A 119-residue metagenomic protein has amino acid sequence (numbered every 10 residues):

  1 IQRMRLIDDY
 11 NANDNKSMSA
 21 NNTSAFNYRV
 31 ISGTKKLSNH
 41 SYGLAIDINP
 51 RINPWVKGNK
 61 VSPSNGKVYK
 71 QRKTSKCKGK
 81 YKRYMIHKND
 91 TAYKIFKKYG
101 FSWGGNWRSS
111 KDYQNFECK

Functional and structural regions predicted by a protein language model:
I1-M18: Active-site acidic/histidine clusters and adjacent loop/turn architecture that either coordinate catalytic ions
S17-P50: Mid-length scaffold segments of soluble, non-membrane domains
I31-G33, L44-K119: Catalytic cores and adjacent binding grooves of peptidoglycan-active enzymes
